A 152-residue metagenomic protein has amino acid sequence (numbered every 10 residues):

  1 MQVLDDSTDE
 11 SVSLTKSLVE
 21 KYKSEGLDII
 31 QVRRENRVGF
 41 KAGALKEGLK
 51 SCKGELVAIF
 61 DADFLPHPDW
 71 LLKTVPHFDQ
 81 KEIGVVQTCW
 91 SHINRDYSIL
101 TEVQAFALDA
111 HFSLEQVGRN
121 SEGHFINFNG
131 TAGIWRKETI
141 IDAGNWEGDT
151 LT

Functional and structural regions predicted by a protein language model:
M1-D5, I30-Q31: Hydrophobic targeting segments
L4-D6, F60, T88: Conserved sequence signature across two-component system core domains
L4-T15, N36-V38: A conserved acidic beta->alpha catalytic loop
S7, D61-L65, D149: The conserved acidic donor/metal-binding loop of glycosyltransferases
T8-V12, H67, R95: Conserved protein kinase catalytic core
V19-L56, P68-L151: Long helical/loop segments within the catalytic core of UDP-sugar-dependent glycosyltransferases, especially the large
